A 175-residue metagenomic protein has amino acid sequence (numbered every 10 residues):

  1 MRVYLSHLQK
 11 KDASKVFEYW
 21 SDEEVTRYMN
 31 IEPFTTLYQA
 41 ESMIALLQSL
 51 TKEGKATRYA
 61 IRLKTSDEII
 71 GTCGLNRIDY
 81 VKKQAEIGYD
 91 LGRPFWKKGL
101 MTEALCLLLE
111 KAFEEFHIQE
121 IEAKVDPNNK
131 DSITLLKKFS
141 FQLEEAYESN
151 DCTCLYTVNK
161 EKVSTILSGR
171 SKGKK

Functional and structural regions predicted by a protein language model:
M1-T26, R58, R62-K175: Acyl-donor (CoA/ACP) binding surface of acyl/acetyltransferases
W20, M29, T51-K52: Hydrophobic residues in alpha-helical segments
T26-L46: Conserved GNAT-fold acetyl-CoA-binding loop/helix
L47-A60: A short helix-loop-beta-strand connector motif used in the catalytic cores of GNAT acetyltransferases and, in some
